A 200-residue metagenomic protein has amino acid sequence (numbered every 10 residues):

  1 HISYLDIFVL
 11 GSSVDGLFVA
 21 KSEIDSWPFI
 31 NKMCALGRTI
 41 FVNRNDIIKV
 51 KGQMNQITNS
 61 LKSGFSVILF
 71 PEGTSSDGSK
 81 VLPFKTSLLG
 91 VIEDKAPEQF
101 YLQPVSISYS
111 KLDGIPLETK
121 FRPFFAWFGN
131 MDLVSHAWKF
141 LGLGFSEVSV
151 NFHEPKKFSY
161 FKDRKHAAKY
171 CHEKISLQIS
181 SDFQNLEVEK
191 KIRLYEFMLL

Functional and structural regions predicted by a protein language model:
H1-I48: Catalytic core of membrane glycerolipid acyltransferases/transacylases, capturing the structured, soluble-facing
H1-S3, G73-S76: Short glycine-rich anion-binding loops that position phosphate/pyrophosphate groups of nucleotides and phosphorylated
S3, S26, V50-M54, F84-K85 (+1 more regions): Amphipathic coiled-coil/heptad-repeat helices and related helical stalk/stem segments that mediate oligomerization
G16, G64-P71, F100: Generic beta-sheet signal
F29-K32, G37, F65, G78-K162 (+2 more regions): A cross-family acyltransferase "interaction/gating" segment
I40-L61, S66: A membrane-cytosol interface segment of integral membrane proteins
K165, Y170-K174, Q178-L200: Cytosolic-facing loops and C-terminal tails of multi-pass membrane proteins
